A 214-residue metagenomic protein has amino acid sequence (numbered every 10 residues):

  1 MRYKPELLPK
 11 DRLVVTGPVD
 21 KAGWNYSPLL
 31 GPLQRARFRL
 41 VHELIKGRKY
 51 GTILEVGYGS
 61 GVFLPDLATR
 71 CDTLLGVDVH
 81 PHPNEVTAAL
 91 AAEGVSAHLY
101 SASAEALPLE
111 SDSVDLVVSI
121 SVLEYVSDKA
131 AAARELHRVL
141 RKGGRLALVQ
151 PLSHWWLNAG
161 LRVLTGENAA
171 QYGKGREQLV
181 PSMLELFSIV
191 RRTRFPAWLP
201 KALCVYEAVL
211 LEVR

Functional and structural regions predicted by a protein language model:
M1-A22: N-terminal, positively charged/glycine-rich alpha-helical extensions of SAM-dependent methyltransferases
P32-Y50: Conserved alpha-helix/loop element of class I SAM-dependent methyltransferases that forms part of the SAM/SAH-binding
S60-V62, D66-E105: Class I SAM-dependent methyltransferase SAM/SAH-binding core
V118: A conserved beta-strand element that flanks and buttresses the S-adenosyl-L-methionine
A130-K142: A short glycine-rich, Lys/Arg-flanked "PGG" loop and its adjoining helix->strand segment in the class I
L148-Q150: Acidic carboxylate diad motif detector
L152-A170: Short, glycine-/aromatic-enriched active-site segment of Class I SAM-dependent methyltransferases
Q171-F187: Short alpha-helix
